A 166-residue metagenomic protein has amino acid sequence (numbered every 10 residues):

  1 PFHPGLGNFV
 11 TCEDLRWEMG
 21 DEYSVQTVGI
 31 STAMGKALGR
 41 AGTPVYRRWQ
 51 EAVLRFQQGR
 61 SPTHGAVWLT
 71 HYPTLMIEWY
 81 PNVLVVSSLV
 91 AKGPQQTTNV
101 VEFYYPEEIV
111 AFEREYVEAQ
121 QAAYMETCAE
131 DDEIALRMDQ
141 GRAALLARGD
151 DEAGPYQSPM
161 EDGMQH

Functional and structural regions predicted by a protein language model:
P1-H166: C-terminal catalytic domain of Rieske-type non-heme iron oxygenases
